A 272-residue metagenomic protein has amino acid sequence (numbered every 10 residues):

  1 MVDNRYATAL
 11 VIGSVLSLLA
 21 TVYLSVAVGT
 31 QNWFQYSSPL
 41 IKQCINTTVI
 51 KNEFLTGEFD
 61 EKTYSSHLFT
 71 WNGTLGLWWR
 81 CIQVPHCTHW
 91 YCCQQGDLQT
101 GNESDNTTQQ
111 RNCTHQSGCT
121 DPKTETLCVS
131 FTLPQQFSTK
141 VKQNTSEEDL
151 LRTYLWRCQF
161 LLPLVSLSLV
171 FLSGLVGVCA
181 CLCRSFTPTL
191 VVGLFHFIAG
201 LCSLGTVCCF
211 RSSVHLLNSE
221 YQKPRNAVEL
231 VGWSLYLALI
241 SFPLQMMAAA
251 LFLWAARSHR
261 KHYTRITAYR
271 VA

Functional and structural regions predicted by a protein language model:
M1-F69, C93, L98-E103, T107 (+3 more regions): Intrinsically disordered terminal tails
V2-Y36, W156-S213, S241, Q245-A255: Signature of small four-pass
F34-R157: A surface-exposed beta-alpha-beta supersecondary segment
I82, P163, A238: Residues in well-ordered beta-strands of folded domains
V141, T145, F171-G174, R260: N-proximal short alpha-helices
S203-Y236: Juxtamembrane loop segments immediately following a transmembrane helix
